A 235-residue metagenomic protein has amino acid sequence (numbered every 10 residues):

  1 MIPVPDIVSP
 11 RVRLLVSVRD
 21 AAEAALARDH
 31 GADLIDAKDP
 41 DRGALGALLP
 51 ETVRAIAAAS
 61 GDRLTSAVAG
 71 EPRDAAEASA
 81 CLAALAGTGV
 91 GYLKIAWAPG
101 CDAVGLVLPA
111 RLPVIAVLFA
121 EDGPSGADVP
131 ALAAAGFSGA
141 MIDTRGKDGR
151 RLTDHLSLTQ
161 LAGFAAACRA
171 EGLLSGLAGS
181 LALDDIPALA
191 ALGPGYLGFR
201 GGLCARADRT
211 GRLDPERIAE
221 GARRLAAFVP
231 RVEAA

Functional and structural regions predicted by a protein language model:
M1-S17, A58, E233-A235: N-terminal amphipathic alpha-helix/helix-capping segment at the start of soluble metabolic enzymes
V12-D33: N-terminal basic/disordered segments at the start of proteins
R19, A44-T52, E77-A80, L152-Q160 (+1 more regions): Alpha-helix N-cap and loop-to-helix initiation/capping positions
A27, I56, A140, L189: Conserved, mostly hydrophobic/aromatic
L34, K38-L64, V68-A69: Glycine/small-residue-rich interface belts in oligomeric ring/scaffold proteins and their assembly partners
L34-L45, T88-G100, G139-G149, L192-I218: Glycine-rich phosphate-binding active-site loops on the catalytic face of alpha/beta enzymes
P50-S60, A103-L106, F199-A235: C-terminal helical cap(s) of enzyme catalytic domains, especially alpha/beta-barrels
A59-L174, D184: Conserved anion-binding
